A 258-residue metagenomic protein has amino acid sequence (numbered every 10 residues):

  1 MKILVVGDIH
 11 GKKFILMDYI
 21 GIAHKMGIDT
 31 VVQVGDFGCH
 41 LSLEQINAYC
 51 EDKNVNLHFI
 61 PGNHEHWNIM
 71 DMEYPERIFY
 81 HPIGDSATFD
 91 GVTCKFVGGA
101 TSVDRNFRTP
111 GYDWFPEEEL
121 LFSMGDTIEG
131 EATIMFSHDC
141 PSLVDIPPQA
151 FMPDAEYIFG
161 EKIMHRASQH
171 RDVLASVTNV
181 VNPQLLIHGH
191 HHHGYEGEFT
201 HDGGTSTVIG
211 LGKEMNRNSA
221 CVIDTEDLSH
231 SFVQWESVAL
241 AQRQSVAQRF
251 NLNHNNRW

Functional and structural regions predicted by a protein language model:
M1-F14, H24-M26, D52-N54, S231 (+1 more regions): Acidic, histidine-bearing metal-coordination/catalytic regions of metal-dependent phosphoesterases
V5-D8, T30-D36, L57-H64, Y80-P82 (+4 more regions): Active-site neighborhood of phospho(di)ester-bond hydrolases with catalytic His/Asp-centered motifs
V6, G11-F89: Core catalytic region of metal-dependent phosphoesterases/phosphodiesterases, especially metallo-beta-lactamase-like
H10-I15, F37-L43, N63-M70, S86-T88 (+6 more regions): Active-site environment of divalent metal-dependent phosphoester hydrolases
I20, M124-G125, A175: Short hydrophobic/charged patches on amphipathic alpha-helices used for structural packing and interfaces
A48-I60, D145-E226: Conserved beta-sheet core of the metallophosphoesterase superfamily
E65-R166: Conserved catalytic scaffold of divalent metal-dependent phosphoesterases
S86-G91, G194-W258: Binuclear metal-dependent phosphoesterase catalytic core
